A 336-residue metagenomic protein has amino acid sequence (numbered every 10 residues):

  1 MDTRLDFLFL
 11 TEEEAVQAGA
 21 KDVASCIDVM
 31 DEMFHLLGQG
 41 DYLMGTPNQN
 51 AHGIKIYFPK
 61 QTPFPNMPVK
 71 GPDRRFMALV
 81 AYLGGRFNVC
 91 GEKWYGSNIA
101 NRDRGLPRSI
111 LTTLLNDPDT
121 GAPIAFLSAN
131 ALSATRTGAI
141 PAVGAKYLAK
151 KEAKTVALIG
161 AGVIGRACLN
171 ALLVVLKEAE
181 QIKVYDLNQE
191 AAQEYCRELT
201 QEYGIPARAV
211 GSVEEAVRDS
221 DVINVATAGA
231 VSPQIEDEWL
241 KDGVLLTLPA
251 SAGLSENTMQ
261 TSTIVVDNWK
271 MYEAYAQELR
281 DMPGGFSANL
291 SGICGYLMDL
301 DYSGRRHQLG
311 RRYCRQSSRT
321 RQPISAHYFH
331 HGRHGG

Functional and structural regions predicted by a protein language model:
M1-A134, A142, E152: N-terminal ligand-binding/catalytic initiation module
E14-A20, T258-G336: Adenosine-phosphate binding glycine-rich loop
L148-T155, E178, K241-D242: Short helix-loop-beta connector
A161-G162: Glycine-rich Rossmann-fold phosphate-binding loop(s) that bind the pyrophosphate of adenine dinucleotide cofactors
G165-R166: N-terminal Rossmann-fold NAD(P) dinucleotide-binding loop
L172: Aromatic pocket-lining residues of Rossmann-like dinucleotide-binding sites
V175-T200: NAD(P)-binding Rossmann-fold cofactor-contacting core
G204-C294: Rossmann-like adenosine-cofactor binding region
